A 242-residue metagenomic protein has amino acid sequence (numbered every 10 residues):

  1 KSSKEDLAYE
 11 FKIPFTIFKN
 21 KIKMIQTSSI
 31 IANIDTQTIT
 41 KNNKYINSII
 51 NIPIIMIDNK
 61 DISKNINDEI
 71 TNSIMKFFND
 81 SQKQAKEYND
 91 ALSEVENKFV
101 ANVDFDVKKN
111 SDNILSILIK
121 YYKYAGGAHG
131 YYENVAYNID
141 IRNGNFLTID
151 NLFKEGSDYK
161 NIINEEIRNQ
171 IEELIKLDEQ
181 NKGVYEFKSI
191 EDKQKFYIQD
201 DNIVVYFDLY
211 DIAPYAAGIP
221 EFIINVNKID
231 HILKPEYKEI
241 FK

Functional and structural regions predicted by a protein language model:
K1-K242: Compositionally biased intrinsically disordered regions enriched in Thr/Gly
